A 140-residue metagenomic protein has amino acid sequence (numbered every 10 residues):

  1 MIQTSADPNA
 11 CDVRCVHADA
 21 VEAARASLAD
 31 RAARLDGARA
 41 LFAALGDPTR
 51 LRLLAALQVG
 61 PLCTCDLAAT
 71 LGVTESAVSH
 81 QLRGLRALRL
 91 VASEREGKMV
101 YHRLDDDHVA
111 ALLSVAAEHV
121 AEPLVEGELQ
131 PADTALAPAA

Functional and structural regions predicted by a protein language model:
M1-L45, L136-A140: N-terminal leader segment of winged-helix/HTH proteins
C11, C63-C65, L88, H108 (+1 more regions): Functionally engaged cysteine thiol sites
L28-S76, V100-D107: N-terminal helix-turn-helix DNA-binding core of bacterial DNA-binding proteins
L82-R83: Short, hydrophobic-biased segments on the C-terminal half of alpha helices that form "recognition helices"
R86-E96, R103: Beta-hairpin "wing" of winged helix-turn-helix
R103-D133: Conserved segment of winged-helix/HTH DNA-binding domains
